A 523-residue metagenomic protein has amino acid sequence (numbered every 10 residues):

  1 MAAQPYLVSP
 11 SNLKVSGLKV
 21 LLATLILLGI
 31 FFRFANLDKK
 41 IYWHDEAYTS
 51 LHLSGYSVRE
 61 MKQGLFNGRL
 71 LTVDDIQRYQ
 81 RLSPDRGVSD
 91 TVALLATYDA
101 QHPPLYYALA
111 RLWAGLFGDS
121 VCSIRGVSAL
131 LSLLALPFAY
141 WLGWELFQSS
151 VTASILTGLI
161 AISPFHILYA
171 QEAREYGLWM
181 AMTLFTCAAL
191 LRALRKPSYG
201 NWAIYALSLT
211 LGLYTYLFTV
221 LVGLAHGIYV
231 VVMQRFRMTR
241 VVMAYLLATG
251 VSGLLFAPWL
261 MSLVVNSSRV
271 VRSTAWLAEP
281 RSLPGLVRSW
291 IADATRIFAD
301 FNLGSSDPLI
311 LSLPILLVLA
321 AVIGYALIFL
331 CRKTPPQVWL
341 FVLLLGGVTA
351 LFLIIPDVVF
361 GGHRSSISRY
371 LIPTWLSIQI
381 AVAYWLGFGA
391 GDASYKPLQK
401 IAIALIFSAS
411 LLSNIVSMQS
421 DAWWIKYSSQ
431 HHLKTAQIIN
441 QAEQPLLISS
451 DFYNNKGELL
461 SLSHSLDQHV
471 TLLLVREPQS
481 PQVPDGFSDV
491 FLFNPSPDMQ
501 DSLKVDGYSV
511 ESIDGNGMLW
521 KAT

Functional and structural regions predicted by a protein language model:
M1-F32, P336: Start-transfer (signal-anchor) and selected internal transmembrane alpha helices of multi-pass inner/ER membrane
L13-G17, Y395-I401: Bacterial N-terminal signal peptides that target proteins for export
I26-F138, L142-A153, T157-I162, H166-G391 (+3 more regions): Membrane-proximal helix-loop-helix interfaces that form the catalytic/acceptor-binding platform of multi-pass membrane
